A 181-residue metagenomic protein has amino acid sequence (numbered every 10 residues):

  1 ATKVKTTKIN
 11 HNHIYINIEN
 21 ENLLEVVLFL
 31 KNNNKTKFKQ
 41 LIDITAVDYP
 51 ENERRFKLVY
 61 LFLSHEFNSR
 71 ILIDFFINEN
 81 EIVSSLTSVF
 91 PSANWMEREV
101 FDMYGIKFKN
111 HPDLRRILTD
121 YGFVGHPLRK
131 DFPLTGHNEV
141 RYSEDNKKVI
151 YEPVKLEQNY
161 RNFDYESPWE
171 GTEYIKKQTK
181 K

Functional and structural regions predicted by a protein language model:
A1-K181: Terminal low-complexity/charged segments
